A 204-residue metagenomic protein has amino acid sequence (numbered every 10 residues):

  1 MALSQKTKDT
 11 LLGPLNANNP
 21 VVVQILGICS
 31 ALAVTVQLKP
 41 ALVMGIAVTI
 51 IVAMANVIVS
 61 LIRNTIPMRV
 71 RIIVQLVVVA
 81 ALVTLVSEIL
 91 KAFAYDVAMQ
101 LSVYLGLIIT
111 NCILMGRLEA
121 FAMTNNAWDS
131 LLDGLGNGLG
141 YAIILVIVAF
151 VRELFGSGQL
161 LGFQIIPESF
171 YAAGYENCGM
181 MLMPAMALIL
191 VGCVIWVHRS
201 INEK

Functional and structural regions predicted by a protein language model:
M1-G13: Short, Lys/Arg-rich, polar N-terminal cytosolic tail immediately upstream of the first transmembrane signal-anchor
D9, D129-K204: C-terminal transmembrane helix-loop-helix hairpin of multi-pass membrane proteins
L11-V22: N-terminal membrane topogenic signal
I28-L32, V48-A53, A80-S87, I109-I113 (+2 more regions): Hydrophobic core segments of alpha-helical transmembrane domains in multi-pass membrane transport and ion-translocation
L38-M54, V74, A98-I109: Structural signature of hydrophobic alpha-helical transmembrane segments
A55-M68, M115-N125, V197-R199: C-terminal ends of transmembrane helices
I66-V79, Q100-G106, D133: Cytoplasmic-side transmembrane-helix entry/capping segments in multi-pass membrane proteins
L85-Q100: Transmembrane alpha-helix boundary signature
